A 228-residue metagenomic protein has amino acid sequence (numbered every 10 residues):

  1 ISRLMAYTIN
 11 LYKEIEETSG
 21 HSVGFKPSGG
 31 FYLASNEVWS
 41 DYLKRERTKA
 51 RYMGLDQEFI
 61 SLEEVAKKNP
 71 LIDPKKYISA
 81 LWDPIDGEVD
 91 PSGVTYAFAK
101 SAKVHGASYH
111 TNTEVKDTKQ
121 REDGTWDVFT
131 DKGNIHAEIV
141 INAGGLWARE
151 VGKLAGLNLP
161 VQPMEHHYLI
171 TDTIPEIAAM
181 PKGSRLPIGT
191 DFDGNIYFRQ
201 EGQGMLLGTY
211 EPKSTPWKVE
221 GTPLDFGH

Functional and structural regions predicted by a protein language model:
I1-K68, D193-F198, G202-L206: Dinucleotide-binding Rossmann-like beta1-alpha1 core, especially the glycine-rich loop that anchors the ADP
H21-Y32, E46, A66-H105, D127 (+1 more regions): Helix-loop-beta segment of a Rossmann-like dinucleotide-binding subdomain
S22-K26, P160-Q162, G189: Short beta-strand
E58-S61, Y109-T111, N142, L207: General beta-strand structural signal in soluble alpha/beta enzymes
L81-I139, A143, W147-E150: Helical element adjacent to the flavin cofactor pocket in flavoenzyme catalytic cores
D117-K119, F129, H136, P160 (+2 more regions): Well-ordered beta-strand positions
N134-R185, Q203: Central helical "cap/lid" subdomain
L157-N158, I174-H228: Active-site lid/adjacent beta-loop-alpha segment flanking the redox-cofactor pocket in flavoenzymes
